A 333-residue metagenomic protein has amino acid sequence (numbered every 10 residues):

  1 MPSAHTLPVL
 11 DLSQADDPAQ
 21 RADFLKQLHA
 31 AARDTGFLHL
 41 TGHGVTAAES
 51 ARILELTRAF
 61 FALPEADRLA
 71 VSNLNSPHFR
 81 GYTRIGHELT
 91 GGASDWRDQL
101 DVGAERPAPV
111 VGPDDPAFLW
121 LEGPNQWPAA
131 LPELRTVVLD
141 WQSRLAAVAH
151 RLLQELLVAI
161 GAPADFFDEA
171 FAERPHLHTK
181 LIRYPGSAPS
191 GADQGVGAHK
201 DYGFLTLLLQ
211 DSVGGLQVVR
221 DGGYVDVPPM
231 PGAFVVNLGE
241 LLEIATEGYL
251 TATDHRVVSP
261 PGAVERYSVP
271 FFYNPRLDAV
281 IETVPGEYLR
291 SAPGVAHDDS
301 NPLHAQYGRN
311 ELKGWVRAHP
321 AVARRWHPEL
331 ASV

Functional and structural regions predicted by a protein language model:
M1-G91, W96, L139-D140, R144-V333: C-terminal flanking tails of non-heme Fe-dependent oxygenases
G86-A117: Core domains of carbohydrate- and sulfate-ester-processing enzymes
P107-V137: A short, charged helix-loop
